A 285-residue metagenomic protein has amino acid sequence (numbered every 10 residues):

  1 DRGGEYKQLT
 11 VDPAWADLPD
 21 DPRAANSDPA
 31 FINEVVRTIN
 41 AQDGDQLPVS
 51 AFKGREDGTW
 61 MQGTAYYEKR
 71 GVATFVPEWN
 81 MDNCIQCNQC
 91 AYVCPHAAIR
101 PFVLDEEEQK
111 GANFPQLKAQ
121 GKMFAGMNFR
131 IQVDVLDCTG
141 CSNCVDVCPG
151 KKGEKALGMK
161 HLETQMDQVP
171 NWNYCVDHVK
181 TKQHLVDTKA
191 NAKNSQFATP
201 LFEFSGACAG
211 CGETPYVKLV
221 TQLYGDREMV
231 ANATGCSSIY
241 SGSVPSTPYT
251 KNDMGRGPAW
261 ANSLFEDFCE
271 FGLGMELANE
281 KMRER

Functional and structural regions predicted by a protein language model:
D1-D137, V145-R285: Ferredoxin-type iron-sulfur electron-transfer modules and their immediate structural context
